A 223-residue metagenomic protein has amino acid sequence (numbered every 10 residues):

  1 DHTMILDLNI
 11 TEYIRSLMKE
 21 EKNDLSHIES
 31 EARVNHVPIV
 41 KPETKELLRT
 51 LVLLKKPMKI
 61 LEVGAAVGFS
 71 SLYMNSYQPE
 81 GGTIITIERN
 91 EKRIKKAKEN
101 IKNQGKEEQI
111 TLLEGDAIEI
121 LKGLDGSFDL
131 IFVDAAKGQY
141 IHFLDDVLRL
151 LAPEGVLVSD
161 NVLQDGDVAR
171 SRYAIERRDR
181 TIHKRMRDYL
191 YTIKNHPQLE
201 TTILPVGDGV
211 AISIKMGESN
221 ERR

Functional and structural regions predicted by a protein language model:
D1-L130, K137-V158, V162-R223: A short alpha-helical cap/connector motif
